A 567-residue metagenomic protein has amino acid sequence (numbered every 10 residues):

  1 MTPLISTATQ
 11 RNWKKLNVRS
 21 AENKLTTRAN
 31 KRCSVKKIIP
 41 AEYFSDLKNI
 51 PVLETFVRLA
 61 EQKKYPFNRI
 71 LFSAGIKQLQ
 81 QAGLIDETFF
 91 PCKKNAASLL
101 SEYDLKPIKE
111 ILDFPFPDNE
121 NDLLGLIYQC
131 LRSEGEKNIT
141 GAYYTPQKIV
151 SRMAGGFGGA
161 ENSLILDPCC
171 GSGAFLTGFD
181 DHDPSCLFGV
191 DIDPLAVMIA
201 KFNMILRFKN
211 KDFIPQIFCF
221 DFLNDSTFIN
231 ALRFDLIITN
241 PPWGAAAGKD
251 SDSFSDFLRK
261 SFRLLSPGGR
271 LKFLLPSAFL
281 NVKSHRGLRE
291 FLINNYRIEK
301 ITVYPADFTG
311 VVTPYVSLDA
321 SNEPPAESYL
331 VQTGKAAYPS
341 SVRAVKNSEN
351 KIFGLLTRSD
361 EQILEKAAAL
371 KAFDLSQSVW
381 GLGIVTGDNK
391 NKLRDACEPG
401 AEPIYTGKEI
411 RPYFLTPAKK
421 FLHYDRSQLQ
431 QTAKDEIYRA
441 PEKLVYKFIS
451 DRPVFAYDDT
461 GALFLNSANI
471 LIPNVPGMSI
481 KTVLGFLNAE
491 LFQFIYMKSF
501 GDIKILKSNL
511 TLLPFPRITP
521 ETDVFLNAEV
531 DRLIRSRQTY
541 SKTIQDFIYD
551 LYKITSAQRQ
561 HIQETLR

Functional and structural regions predicted by a protein language model:
M1-T9, K148-I149, C170-T177, P184 (+7 more regions): Signature of N6-adenine DNA methyltransferases within the class I
T2-K31: Intrinsically disordered, low-structural-confidence terminal and linker regions
N23-K24, R28-L206, S226, N281 (+4 more regions): Class I S-adenosyl-L-methionine
S133, P194, L223, W243-G244 (+4 more regions): Short, solvent-exposed loop/turn segments at secondary-structure junctions
L164, F188, L236, K443-L444: Structural motif
P215: Short, conserved active-site loop motifs that form the nucleotide-linked donor/cofactor pocket
L265, Q362-F525, D550: Polybasic, glycine- and aromatic-enriched phosphate-binding surface used to engage nucleic acids
A557-R567: Short, amphipathic C-terminal "tail helix"
